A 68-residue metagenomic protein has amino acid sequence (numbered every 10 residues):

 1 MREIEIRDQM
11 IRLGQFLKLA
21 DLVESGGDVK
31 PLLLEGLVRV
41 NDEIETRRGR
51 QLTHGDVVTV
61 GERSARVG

Functional and structural regions predicted by a protein language model:
M1-I11: A detector for short, charged/polar N-terminal pre-domain segments
R2, V57-G68: A positively charged, amphipathic N-terminal helix/segment that binds anionic biomolecules
I11-H54: A basic, amphipathic helix-loop patch mediating RNA/tRNA/ribosome contacts
